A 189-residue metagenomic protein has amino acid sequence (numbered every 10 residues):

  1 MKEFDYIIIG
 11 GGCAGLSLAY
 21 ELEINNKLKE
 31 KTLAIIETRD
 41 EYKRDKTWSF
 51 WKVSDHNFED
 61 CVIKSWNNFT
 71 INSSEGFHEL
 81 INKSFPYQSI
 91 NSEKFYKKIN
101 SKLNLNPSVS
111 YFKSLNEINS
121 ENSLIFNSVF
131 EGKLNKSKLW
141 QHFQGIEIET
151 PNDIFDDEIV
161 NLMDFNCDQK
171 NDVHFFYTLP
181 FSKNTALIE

Functional and structural regions predicted by a protein language model:
M1-A14, A34-I36: Beta1/beta-strand and adjacent pyrophosphate-binding region of the FAD-binding site in flavoprotein oxidoreductases
M1-Y6, N25-E30, N116-E117: Extreme N-terminal leader/targeting segments of oxidoreductases
G11, E21, N25, K102-E189: Predominantly flavin-linked oxidoreductase catalytic cores and closely associated redox partners
S17-G76, E93-K94, Q144, I148: N-terminal FAD cofactor-binding segment of flavoenzymes
N72, I81, L179: Residue-level detector of conserved, well-ordered beta-strand and adjacent loop positions that form binding/recognition
S73-E75, I90, E121, K183: Short, solvent-exposed coil/turn segments at beta-strand boundaries
E75-E79, T185-I188: Short, basic/glycine-rich phosphate-binding loops at helix/coil junctions that contact nucleotide phosphates
E79-S101, S128-F130: Short beta-strand to alpha-helix junction loop
